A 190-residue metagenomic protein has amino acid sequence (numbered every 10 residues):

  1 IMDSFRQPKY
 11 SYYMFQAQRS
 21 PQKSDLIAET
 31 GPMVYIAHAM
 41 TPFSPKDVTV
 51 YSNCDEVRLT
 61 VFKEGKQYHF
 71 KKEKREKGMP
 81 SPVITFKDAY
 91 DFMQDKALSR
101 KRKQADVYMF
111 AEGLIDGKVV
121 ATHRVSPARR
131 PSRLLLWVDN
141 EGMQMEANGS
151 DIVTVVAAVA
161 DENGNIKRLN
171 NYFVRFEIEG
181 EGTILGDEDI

Functional and structural regions predicted by a protein language model:
I1-M145, G149, E162-I166: Substrate-binding clefts and catalytic carboxylate motifs of secreted carbohydrate-active enzymes
S52, V159, I178-G180: Flexible glycine-/small-residue-rich
K66, F70-K72, N171-G186, I190: Short, well-ordered beta-strand segments
G149-V155: Short, solvent-exposed loop/turn segments enriched in Ser/Thr/Gly
V155-A157, G164: Core beta-strand segments of extracellular beta-sandwich domains
